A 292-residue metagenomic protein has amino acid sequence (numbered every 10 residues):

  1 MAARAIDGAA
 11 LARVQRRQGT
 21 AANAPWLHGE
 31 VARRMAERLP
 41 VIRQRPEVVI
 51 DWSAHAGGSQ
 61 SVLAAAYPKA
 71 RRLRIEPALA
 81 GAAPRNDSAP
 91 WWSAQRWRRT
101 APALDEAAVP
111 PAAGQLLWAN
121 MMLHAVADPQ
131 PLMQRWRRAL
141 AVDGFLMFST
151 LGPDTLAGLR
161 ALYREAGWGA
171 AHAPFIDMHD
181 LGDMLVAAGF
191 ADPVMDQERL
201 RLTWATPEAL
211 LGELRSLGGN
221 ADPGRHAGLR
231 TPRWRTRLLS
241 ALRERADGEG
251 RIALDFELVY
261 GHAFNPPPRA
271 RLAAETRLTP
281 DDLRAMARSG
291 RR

Functional and structural regions predicted by a protein language model:
M1-P46: Class I SAM-dependent methyltransferase Rossmann-like catalytic core, especially the SAM/SAH-binding loop
E30, G58, A80, H124-A127 (+2 more regions): Short alpha-helical
A36, P40, E208-R292: C-terminal lobe and adjacent flexible extensions of AdoMet/dcAdoMet transferase-like proteins
E37-P111, L116, P131: Class I SAM-dependent methyltransferase SAM/SAH-binding core
A107-P111, W136, G169: Catalytic cores of nucleotide-enabled group-transfer and carboxylate-activating enzymes in metabolic and assembly-line
G114-Q130, Q134, T150: A short SAM/SAH-binding and catalytic strip from SAM-dependent methyltransferases
Q130-F145: A short glycine-rich, Lys/Arg-flanked "PGG" loop and its adjoining helix->strand segment in the class I
M147-A209, L217-L229: Conserved catalytic/acceptor-binding region of the Class I
